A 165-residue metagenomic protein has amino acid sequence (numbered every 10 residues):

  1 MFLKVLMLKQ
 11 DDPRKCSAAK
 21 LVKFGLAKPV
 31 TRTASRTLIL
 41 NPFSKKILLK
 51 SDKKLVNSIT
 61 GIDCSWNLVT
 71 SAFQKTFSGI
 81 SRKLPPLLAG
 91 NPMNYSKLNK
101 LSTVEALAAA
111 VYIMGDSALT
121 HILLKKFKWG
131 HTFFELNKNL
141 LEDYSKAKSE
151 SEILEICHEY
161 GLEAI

Functional and structural regions predicted by a protein language model:
M1-D11, T37-L40: Short hydrophobic beta-strand segments
K9, R32-T33, L162: Acidic, serine/threonine-rich low-complexity regulatory regions at protein termini of eukaryotic cell-cycle
R14-S102, I113-L140: Active-site cofactor/cluster-binding pocket
L107: Catalytic subdomain that performs nucleotidyl-dependent activation
K138-I165: Long, charged alpha-helical interface segments
